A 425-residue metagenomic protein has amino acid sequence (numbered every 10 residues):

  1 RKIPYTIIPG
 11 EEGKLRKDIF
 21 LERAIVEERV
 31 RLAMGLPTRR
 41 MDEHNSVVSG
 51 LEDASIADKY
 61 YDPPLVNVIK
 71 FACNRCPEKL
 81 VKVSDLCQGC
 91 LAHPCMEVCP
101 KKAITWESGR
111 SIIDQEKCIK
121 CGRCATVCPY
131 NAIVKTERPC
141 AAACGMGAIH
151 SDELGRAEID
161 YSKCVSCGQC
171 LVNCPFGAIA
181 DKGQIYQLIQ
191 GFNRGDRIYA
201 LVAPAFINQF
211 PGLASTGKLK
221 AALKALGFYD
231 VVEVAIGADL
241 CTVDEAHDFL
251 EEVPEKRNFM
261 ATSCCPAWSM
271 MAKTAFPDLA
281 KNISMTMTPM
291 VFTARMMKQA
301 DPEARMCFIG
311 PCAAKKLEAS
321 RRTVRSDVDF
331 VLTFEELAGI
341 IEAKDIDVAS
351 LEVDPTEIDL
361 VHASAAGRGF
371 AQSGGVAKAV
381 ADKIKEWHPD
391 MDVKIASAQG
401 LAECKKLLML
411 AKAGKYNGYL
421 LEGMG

Functional and structural regions predicted by a protein language model:
R1-R39, D181-G425: Iron-sulfur-associated redox domains of electron-transfer enzymes in respiratory and anaerobic energy metabolism
R1-V127, N131-A143, L420-G425: Ferredoxin-type iron-sulfur electron-transfer modules and their immediate structural context
S49-D58, V66-N67, V81-K82, C87 (+7 more regions): A generic short-segment signal for beta-strand/edge and adjacent turn/coil regions
E52-I56, Y60-P63, V68-A72, E158-Y161 (+4 more regions): N-proximal short alpha-helices
Y60, R75, L171, S320-V324 (+1 more regions): Short, functionally important structural connectors and interaction interfaces within domains
P77-G168, V172, K182-Q184, R194-G195 (+4 more regions): Glycine- and small hydrophobic-enriched segments that form the cores of compact globular domains
P175: Switch II (G3) loop of P-loop NTPases
